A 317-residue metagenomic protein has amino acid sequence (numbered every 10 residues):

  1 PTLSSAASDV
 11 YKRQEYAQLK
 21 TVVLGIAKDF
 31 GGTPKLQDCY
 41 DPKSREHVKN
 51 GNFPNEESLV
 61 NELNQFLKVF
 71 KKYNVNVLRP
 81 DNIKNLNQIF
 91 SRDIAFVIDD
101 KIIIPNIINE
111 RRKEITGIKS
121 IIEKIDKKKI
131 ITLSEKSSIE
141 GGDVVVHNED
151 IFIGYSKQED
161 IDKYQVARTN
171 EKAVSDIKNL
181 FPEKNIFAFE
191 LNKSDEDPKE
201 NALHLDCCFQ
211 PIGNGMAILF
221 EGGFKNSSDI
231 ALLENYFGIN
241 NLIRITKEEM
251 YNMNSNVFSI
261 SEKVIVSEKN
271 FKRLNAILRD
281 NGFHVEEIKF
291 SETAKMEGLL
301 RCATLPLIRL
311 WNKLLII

Functional and structural regions predicted by a protein language model:
P1-A7, Y11: Single conserved hydrophobic/aromatic residue that forms the stacking wall/gate of nucleotide- or nucleobase-binding
R13-Y16, N85-V97, S138-N148, E200-G213 (+2 more regions): Structural signature of eukaryotic scaffold interfaces centered on beta-propeller domains
A17-P42: Short, solvent-exposed beta-strand-terminating loops
V22-G25, I102-P105, I151-G154, M216-L219 (+1 more regions): Short beta-strand elements that form the blades of beta-propeller/WD-repeat-like and other beta-sheet-rich scaffold
L36-E57: A solvent-exposed, charged loop/short amphipathic helix patch at secondary-structure junctions
N82, Q88, P105-K172: Intrinsically disordered, low-complexity linker/loop segments enriched in Gly/Pro and charged/polar residues
A173-N256, I260-S261, I308: Redox- and metal-dependent alpha/beta enzyme cores, enriched for Fe-S-associated oxidoreductases and cofactor-handling
